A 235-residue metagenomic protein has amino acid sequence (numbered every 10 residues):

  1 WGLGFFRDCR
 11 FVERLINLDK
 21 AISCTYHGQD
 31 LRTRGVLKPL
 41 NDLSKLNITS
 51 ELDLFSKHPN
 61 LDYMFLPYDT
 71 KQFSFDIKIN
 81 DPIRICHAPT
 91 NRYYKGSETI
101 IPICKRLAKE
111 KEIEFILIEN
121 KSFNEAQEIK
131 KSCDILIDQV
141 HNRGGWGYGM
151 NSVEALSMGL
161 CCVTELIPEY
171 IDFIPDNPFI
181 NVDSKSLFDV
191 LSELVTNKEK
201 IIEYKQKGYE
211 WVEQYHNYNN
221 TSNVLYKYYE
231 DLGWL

Functional and structural regions predicted by a protein language model:
S23, Q29-L31, D42-D76: Donor nucleotide-sugar binding/catalytic pocket of nucleotide-sugar-dependent glycosyltransferases
F75-K95, I101: Conserved donor-binding/catalytic core segment of Leloir-type glycosyltransferases
I101-S122: A conserved nucleotide-sugar
I118-I129, R143-Y148, V153: Conserved active-site histidine-acidic residue motif and adjacent donor-binding/catalytic loop of glycosyltransferases
Q139-G149, T164-P178: Nucleotide-sugar-dependent
A155-T164: Short hydrophobic beta-strand element within catalytic cores of glycosyltransferases and related nucleotide-activated
I171-S192: Change "using UDP/GDP/dTDP sugars" to "using nucleotide sugars
E199-E230: A charged, aromatic-enriched C-terminal amphipathic alpha-helix characteristic of glycosyltransferases across folds
